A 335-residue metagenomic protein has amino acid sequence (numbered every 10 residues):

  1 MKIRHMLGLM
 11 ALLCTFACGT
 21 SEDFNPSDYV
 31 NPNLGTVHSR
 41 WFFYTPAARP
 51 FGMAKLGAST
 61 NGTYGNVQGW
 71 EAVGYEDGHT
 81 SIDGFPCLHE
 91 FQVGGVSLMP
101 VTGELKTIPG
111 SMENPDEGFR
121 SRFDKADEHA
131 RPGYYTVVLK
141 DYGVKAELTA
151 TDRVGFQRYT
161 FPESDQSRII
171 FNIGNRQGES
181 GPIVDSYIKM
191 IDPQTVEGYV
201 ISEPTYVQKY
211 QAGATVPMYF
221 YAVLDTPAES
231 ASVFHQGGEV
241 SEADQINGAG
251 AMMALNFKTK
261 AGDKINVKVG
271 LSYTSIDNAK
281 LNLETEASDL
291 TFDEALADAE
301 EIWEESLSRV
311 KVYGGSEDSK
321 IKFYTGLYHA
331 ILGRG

Functional and structural regions predicted by a protein language model:
M1-K2, M53: Accessible peptide chain termini
K2-L9: Sec-dependent signal peptide recognition, specifically the positively charged N-region followed immediately by
I3, T20-S21: Intrinsically disordered, low-complexity regulatory regions of eukaryotic regulatory proteins
F16-A17: C-terminal motif of bacterial Sec signal peptides marking the signal peptidase cleavage site
E22-G335: Accessory carbohydrate-recognition regions in carbohydrate-active enzymes
